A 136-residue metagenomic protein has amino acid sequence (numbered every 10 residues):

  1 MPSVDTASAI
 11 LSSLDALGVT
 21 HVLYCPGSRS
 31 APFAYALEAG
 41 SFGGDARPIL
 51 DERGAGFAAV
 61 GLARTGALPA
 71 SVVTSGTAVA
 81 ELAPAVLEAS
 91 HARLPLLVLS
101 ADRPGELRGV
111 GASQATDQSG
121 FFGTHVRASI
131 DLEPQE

Functional and structural regions predicted by a protein language model:
P2-E136: N-terminal alpha/beta PP-like core and its mobile active-site loop of ThDP/TPP-dependent enzymes
